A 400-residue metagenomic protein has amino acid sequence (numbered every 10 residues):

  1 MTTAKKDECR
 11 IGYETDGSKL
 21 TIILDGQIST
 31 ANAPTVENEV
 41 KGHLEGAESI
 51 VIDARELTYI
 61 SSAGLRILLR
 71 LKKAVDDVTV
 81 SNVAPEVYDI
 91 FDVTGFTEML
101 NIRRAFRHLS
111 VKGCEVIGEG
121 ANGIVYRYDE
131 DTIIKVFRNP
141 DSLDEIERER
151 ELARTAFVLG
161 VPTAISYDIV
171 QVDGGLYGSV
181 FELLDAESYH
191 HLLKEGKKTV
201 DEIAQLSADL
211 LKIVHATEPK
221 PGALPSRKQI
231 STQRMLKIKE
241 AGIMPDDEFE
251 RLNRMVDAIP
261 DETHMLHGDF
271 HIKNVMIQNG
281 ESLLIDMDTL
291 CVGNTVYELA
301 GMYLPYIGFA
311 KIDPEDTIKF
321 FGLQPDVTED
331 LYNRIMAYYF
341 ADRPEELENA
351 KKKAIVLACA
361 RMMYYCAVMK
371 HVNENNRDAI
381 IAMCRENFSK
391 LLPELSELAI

Functional and structural regions predicted by a protein language model:
T2-N38: STAS-typified acidic loop motif
I28-L100: Amphipathic alpha-helical interaction surfaces in cytosolic regulatory modules
H108-V116: Conserved N-terminal boundary motif of the eukaryotic protein kinase catalytic domain
E115-G222: ATP-binding pocket architecture of kinase catalytic cores
I117, I124-Y128, N253-Y297: Active-site acidic catalytic loop and adjacent metal/ATP-binding pocket of ATP-dependent phosphoryl transfer enzymes
A216-G268, I272, Q278: An alpha-helical support segment within catalytic cores of ATP-dependent transferases
L299-R343, A358-N375: Active-site activation/catalytic loop segments of kinase-like enzymes and analogous catalytic loops in related
P344-E346, A360-I400: ATP/Mg2+ or Mg2+-diphosphate-binding catalytic cores that bind nucleotide phosphates or diphosphates via glycine-rich
